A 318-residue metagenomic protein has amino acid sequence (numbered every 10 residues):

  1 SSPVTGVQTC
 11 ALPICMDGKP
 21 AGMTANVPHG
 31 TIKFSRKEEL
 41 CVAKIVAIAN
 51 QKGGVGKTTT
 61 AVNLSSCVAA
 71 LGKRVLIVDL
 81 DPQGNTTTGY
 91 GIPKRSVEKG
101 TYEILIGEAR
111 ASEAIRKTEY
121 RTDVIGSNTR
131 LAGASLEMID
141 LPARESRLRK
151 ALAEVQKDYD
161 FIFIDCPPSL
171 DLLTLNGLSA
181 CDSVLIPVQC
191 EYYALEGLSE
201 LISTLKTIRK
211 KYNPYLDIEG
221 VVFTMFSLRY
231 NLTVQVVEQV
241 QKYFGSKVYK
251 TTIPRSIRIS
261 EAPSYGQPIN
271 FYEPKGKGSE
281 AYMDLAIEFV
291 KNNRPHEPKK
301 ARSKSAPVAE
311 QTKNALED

Functional and structural regions predicted by a protein language model:
S1-I14: Single conserved hydrophobic/aromatic residue that forms the stacking wall/gate of nucleotide- or nucleobase-binding
M16-D318: P-loop NTP-binding core
